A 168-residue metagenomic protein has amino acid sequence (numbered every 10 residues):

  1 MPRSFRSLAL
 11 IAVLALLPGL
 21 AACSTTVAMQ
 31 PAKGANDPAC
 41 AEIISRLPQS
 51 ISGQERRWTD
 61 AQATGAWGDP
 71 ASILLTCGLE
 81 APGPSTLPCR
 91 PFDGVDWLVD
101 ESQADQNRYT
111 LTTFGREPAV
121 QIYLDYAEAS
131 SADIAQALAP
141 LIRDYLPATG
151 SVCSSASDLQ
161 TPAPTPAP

Functional and structural regions predicted by a protein language model:
M1-A12: Bacterial N-terminal signal peptides that target proteins for export
P18-A22: C-terminal motif of bacterial Sec signal peptides marking the signal peptidase cleavage site
C23-V27: Bacterial signal peptide processing site
A28-L79: N-terminal secretory signal peptides
M29, R46-L47, G83, V95 (+1 more regions): Secreted/processed peptides and extracellular or luminal domains of membrane proteins
L79-T86: Short, charged/polar surface micro-motifs in flexible loops or helix N-caps
P88-P168: Extracytosolic low-complexity repeat regions of secreted or lipid-anchored proteins
